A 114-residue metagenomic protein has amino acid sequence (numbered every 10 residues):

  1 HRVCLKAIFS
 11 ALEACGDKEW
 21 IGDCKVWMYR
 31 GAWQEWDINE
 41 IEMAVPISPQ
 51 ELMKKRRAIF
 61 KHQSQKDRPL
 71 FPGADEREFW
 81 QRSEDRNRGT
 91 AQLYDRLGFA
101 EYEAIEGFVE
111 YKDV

Functional and structural regions predicted by a protein language model:
H1-V114: Metal-dependent de-N-acetylase/amidase catalytic core
